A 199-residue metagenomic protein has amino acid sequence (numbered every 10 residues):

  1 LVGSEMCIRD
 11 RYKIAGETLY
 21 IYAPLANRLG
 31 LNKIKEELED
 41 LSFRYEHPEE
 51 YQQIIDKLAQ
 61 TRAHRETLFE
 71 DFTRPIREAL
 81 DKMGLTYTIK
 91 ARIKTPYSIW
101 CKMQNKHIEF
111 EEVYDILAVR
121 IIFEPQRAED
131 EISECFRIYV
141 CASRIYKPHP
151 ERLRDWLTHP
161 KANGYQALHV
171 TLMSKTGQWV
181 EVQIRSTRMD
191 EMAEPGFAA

Functional and structural regions predicted by a protein language model:
L1-G3: Short glycine- and acidic-residue-rich catalytic loops of nucleotidyl-transferase/cyclase enzymes
E5, R9-A199: Nucleic-acid processing machinery
